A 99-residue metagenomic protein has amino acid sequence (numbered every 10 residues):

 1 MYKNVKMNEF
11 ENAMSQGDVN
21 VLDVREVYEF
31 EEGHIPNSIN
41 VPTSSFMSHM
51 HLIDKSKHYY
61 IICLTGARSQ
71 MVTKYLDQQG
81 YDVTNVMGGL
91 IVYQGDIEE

Functional and structural regions predicted by a protein language model:
M1-N20, V27-H58, A67-E99: Rhodanese-like catalytic fold shared by cysteine-dependent sulfurtransferases and DSP/PTP-type phosphatases
I62: Short, surface-exposed ligand- or partner-binding patches at beta-edge/loop junctions that are enriched in aromatics
